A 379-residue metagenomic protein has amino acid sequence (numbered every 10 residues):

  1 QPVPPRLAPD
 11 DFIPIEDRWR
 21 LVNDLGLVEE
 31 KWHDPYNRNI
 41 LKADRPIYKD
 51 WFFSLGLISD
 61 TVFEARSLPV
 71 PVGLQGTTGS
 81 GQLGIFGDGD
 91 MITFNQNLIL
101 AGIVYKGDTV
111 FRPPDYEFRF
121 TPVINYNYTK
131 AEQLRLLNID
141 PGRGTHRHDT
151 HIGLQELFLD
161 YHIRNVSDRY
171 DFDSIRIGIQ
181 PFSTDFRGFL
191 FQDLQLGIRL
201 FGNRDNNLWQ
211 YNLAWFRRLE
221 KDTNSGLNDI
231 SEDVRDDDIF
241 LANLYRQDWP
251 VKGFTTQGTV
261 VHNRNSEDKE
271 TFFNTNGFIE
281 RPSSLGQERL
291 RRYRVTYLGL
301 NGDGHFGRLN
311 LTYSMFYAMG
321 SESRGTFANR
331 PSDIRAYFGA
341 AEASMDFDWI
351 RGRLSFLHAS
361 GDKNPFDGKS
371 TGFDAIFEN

Functional and structural regions predicted by a protein language model:
Q1-E117, T121, D348, G352-S355 (+1 more regions): N-terminal periplasmic/intermembrane-space "pro-region" immediately following the signal or transit peptide
N37-P46, I99-D108, F158-H162, D185 (+3 more regions): Short alpha-helical segments and helix-capping/turn motifs at coil-helix boundaries
W51-F53, Q155, D173, L194-L196: Envelope-exposed proteins and targeting segments
D60-E64, V123-N127, G178-F182, F316-A318: Short glycine-rich beta-strand segments
S67-V72, A131-Q133, E270: Short, glycine/acidic-enriched capping/hinge loops at junctions between secondary-structure elements
G76-Q96, K106-F172, S183, S323-I334 (+3 more regions): Surface-exposed loop and membrane-interface regions of Gram-negative outer-membrane beta-barrel proteins
R169-D171, Q180-S370: Signature for the C-terminal beta-barrel architecture of outer-membrane proteins
N379: C-terminal catalytic subdomain
